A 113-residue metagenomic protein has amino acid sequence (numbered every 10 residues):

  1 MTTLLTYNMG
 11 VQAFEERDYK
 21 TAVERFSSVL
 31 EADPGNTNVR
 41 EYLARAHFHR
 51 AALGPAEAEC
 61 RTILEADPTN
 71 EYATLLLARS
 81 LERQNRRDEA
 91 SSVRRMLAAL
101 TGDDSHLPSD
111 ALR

Functional and structural regions predicted by a protein language model:
T2-A32: Alpha-helical segment of the N-proximal tetratricopeptide repeat
T3, R79-R113: Terminal, low-structured helical/coil segments at or just beyond the last alpha-helical repeat
E15-E24, R50-T62, Q84-R95: Structural signature of tandem alpha-helical TPR/SEL1-like repeats, specifically the intra-repeat loop/turn
A32, H49, A66, R83 (+1 more regions): Structural marker of alpha-solenoid helical repeat scaffolds
